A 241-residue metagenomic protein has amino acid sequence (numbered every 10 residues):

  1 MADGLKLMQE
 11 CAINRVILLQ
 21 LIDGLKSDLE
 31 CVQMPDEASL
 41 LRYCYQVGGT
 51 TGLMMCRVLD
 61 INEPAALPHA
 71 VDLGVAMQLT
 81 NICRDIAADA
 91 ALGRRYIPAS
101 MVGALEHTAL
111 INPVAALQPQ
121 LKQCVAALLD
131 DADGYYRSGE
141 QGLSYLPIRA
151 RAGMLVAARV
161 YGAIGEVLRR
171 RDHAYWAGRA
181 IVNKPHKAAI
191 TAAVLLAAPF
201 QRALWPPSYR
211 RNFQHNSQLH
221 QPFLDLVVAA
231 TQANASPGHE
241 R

Functional and structural regions predicted by a protein language model:
M1-A76, C83, A88-R241: Catalytic cores of Mg2+-dependent Asp-rich isoprenoid enzymes
